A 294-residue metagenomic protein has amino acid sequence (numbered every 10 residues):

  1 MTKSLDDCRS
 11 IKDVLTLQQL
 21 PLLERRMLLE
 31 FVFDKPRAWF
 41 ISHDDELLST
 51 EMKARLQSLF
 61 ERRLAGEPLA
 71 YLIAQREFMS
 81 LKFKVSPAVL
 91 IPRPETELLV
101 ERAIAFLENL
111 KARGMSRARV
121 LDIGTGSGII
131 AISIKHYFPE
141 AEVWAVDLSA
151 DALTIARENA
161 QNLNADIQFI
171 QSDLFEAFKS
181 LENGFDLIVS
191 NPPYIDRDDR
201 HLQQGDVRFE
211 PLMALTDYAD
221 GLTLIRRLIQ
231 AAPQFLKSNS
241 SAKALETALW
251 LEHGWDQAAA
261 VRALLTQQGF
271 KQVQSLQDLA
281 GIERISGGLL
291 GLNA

Functional and structural regions predicted by a protein language model:
M1-L20, N109-R117, S180, S240-L245 (+1 more regions): Short, low-complexity, intrinsically disordered N-terminal peptides in bacterial proteins
T2-R76: N-terminal auxiliary segments of SAM/dcSAM-dependent transferases
M27, R55-S58, L98, R102 (+4 more regions): Alpha-helical elements of Rossmann-like donor-binding domains used by nucleotide-donor carbohydrate transfer enzymes
P36-R37, D44, A65-L69, A74 (+6 more regions): Glycine-rich, flexible loop/turn motifs
S49-R55, F106-A118, E140, A177-N183 (+1 more regions): Short, glycine- and charge-enriched coil/turn segments that flank and shape catalytic ligand pockets
M52, P92-E95, L224: An acidic site on a long C-lobe helix of protein kinase domains
Q57-P139, V146-I155, G287: SAM-dependent Rossmann-like transferase core, predominantly class I methyltransferases with a strong bias toward
E140-E142, V146-A294: S-adenosylmethionine
